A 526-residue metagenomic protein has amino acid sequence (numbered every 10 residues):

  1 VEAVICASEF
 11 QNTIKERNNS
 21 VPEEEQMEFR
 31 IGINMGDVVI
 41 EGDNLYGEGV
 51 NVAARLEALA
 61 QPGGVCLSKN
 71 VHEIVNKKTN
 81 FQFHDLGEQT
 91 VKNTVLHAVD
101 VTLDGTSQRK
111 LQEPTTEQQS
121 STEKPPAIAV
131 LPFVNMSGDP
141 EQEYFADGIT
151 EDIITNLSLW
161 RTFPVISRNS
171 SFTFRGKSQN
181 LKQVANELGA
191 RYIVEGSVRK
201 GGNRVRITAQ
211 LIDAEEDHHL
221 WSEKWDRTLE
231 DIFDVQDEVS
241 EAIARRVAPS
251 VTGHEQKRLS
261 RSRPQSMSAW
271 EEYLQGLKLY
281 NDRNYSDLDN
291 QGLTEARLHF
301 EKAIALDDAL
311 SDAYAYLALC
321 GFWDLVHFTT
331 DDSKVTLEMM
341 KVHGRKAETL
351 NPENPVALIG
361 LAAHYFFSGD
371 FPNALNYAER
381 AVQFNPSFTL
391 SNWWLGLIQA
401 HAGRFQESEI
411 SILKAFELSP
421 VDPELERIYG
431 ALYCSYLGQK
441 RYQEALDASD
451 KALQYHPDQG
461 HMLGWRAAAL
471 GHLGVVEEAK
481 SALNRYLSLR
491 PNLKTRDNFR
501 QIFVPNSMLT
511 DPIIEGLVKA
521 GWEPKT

Functional and structural regions predicted by a protein language model:
V1-D100, I154, T162: Catalytic beta-strand-to-alpha-helix segment of the class III nucleotidyl cyclase homology domain
E2-V4, G105-K110, H218: Short, charged/polar, Gly/Pro-enriched secondary-structure boundary elements
N12-K15, Q61-P62, N80, L103-S107 (+5 more regions): Non-catalytic alpha-helical coupling and interface elements of nucleotide-dependent molecular machines and regulators
T94-P125: Defense-system signaling and execution modules centered on TIR/cGAS-STING-like, death/scaffold domains and their
E117-Q454, D458, M462-H472: Acidic, proline/glycine-rich low-complexity intrinsically disordered segments
L259-S262, T330-D331, N492-P505: Acidic, Ser/Thr-rich low-complexity linear motifs
G471-K494: TPR/TPR-like (Sel1-like) alpha-helical repeat modules
T495-T526: Terminal, low-structured helical/coil segments at or just beyond the last alpha-helical repeat
